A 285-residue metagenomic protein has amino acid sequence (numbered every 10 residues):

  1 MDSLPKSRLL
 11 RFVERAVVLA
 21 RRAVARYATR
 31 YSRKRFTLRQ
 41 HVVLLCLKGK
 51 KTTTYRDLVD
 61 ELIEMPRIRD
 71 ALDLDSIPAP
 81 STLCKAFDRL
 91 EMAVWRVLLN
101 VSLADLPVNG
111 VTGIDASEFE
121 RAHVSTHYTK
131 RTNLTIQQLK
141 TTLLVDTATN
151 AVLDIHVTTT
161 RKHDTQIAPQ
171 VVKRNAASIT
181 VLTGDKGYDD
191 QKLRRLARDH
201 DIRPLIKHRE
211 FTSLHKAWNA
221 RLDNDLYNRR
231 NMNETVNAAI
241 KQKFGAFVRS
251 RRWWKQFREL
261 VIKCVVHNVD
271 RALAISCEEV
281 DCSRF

Functional and structural regions predicted by a protein language model:
D2-K50: Basic, short loop/linker segments at the boundary and entry of helix-turn-helix/winged-helix-like folds
R30-R39, N133-L134, R251-L260: Structural motif
R33, R39, K50-T53, L83-H200 (+2 more regions): Polybasic low-complexity intrinsically disordered regions
R56-L72: DNA-recognition alpha helix
D70-L90: Major-groove recognition helix of helix-turn-helix-like DNA-binding domains
V181, K186-R252: Helix-centered, glycine/charged polyanion-binding patches within enzymatic domains that contact phosphate-containing
R229-I240, F257-V269: Charged alpha-helix within mobile-element recombinases
R249, W253, E259-F285: C-terminal domain-tail junction helix/linker
